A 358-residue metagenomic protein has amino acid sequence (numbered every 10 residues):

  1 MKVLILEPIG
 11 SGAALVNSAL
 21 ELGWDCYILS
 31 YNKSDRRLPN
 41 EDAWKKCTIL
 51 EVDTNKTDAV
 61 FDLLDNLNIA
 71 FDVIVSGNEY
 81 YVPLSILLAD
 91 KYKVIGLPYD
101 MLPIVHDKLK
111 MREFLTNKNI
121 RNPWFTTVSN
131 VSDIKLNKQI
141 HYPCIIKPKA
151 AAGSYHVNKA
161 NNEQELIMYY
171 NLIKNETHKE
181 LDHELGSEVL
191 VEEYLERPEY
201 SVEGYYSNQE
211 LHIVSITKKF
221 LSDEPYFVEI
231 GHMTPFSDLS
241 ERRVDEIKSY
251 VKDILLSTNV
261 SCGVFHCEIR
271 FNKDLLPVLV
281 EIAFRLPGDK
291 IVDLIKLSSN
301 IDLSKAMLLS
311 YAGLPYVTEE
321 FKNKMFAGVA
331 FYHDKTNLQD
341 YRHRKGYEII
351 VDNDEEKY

Functional and structural regions predicted by a protein language model:
M1-D100, P315, D334: ATP-binding N-terminal substructure of ATP-dependent carboxylate-amine bond-forming enzymes
L4, D42, N117, I134-L136 (+1 more regions): Peripheral (often C-terminal) accessory segments that flank ATP-dependent C-N-forming ligase machineries
D90-H156, N175-E180: A conserved helix-loop-beta module that forms one wall/lid of the active-site cleft in ATP-utilizing catalytic domains
L115, Q139-A160, H178-R197, V202 (+2 more regions): ATP-grasp fold ATP-binding core
R121-P123, P143, A160-E196, F227-M233 (+1 more regions): Conserved ATP-binding module of the ATP-grasp superfamily
V128, V157-N162, Y205-S207, N272: Short beta-strand-to-turn element immediately C-terminal to the catalytic PLP-Schiff-base lysine in fold type I
E193-V260, V264, A283-Y311, E320 (+1 more regions): ATP-dependent carboxylate/phosphate-activation module, predominantly the ATP-grasp catalytic core and closely related
S261-K273: A short glycine-rich, hydrophobically flanked beta-strand micro-motif that places a catalytic Asp/Glu for divalent metal
